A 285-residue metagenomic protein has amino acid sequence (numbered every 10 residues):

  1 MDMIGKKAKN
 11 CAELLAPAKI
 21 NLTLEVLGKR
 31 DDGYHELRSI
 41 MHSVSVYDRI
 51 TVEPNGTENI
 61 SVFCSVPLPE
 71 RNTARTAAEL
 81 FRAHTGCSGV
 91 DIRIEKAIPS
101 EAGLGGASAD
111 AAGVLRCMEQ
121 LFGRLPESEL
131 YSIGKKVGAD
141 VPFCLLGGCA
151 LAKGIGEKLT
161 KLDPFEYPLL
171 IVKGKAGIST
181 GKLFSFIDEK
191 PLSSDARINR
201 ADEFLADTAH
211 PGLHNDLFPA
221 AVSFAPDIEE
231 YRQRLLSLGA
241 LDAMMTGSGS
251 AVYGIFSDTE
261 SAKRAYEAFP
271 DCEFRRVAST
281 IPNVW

Functional and structural regions predicted by a protein language model:
D2-A102, Q120-L125, D163-F165, K173-G174: ATP-binding N-lobe of GHMP and related small-molecule kinases
I60, L146, L151-D242, S257-P270 (+1 more regions): Conserved, helical-rich catalytic subdomain that frames metal- and/or nucleotide-binding sites in enzyme alpha/beta
A102-E129: DPxDG-like acidic metal-binding loop motif
G106-A107, M245-S250: Glycine-rich beta-strand-to-loop/alpha-helix junction loops that act as flexible
P126-V137, H210, K263-E267: Short, well-structured alpha-helical segments that form the helix of a local strand-helix-strand
A251-S257: Short beta-strand->loop micro-motif that forms the acidic, two-metal-ion catalytic signature in nucleotide-processing
